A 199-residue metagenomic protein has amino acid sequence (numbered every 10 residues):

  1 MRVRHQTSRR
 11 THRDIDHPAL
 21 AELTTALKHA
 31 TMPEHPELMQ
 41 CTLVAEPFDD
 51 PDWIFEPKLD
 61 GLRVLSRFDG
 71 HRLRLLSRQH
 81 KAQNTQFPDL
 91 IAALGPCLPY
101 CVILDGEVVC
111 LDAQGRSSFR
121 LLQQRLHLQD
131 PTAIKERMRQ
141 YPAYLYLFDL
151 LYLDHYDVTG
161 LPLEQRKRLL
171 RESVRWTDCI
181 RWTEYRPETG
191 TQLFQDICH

Functional and structural regions predicted by a protein language model:
M1-H199: Catalytic cores of nucleic-acid ligases and guanylyltransferases
